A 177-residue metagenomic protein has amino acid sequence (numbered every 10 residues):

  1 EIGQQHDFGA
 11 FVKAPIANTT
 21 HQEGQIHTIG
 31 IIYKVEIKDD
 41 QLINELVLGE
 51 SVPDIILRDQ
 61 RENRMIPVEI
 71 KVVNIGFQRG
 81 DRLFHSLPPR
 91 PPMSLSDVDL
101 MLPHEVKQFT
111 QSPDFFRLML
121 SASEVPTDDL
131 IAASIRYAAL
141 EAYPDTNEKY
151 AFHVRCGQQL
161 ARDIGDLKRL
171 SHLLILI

Functional and structural regions predicted by a protein language model:
E1, K38-P53: Short, solvent-exposed secondary-structure boundary/capping segments
I2, A17-T19, V35-D40, I75-Q78: Generic structural motif
G3-D7: Short, well-ordered loop/turn sites that connect or cap secondary structure elements
F8, G24, R64-I66: Solvent-exposed loop and beta-edge segments used for protein-protein assembly and interaction
A10-F11, T19-I37: Short beta-strand-centered aromatic/proline hotspots
P53-Q60: A basic- and aromatic-enriched beta-loop-alpha substructure that forms the phosphate/nucleotide- and DNA/RNA-contacting
R61-I177: Charge/polar-rich, low-complexity and marginally structured segments
